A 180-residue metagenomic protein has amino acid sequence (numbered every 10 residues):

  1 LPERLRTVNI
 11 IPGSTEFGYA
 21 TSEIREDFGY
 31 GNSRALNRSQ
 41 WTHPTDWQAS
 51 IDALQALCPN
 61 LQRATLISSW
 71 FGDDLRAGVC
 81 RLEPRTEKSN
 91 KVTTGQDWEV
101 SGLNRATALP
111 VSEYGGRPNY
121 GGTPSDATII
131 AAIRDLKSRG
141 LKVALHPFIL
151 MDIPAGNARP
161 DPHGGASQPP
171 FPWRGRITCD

Functional and structural regions predicted by a protein language model:
L1-P44: Boundary/entry segment of secreted carbohydrate-active catalytic domains
P2, L57-P59, L136-S138: Extracellular/periplasmic catalytic domains that process cell-envelope and extracellular macromolecules
V8-E26, Q62-D180: Substrate-binding cleft and catalytic face of glycoside hydrolase catalytic domains, especially the flexible beta-alpha
N32, L36, H43, A49-I51 (+2 more regions): Sparse, context-dependent recognition of short Cys/His-centered cofactor- or disulfide-binding micro-motifs
R38-G72: Catalytic domains of carbohydrate-active enzymes, especially glycoside hydrolases
